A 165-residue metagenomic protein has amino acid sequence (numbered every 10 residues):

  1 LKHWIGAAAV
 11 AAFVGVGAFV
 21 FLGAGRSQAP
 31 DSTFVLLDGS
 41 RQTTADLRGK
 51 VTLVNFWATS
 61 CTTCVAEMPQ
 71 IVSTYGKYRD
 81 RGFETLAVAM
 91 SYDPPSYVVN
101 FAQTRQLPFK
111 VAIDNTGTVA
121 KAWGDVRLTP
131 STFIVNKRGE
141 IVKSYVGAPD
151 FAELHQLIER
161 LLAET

Functional and structural regions predicted by a protein language model:
L1-V35, H155, T165: N-terminal targeting signals for export/organelle localization
A29-P30, V51-T52, T129-P130: Short loop/turn microsegments at loop-to-beta-strand junctions
D31-K50: Short extracytoplasmic/periplasmic juxtamembrane "stem" segments immediately C-terminal to an N-terminal membrane anchor
T44-T62: Short active-site neighborhood of thiol/selenol oxidoreductases, capturing the structured segment around
R48-K50, D80, P108: Active-site acidic short loop of glycosyltransferases
L53-V54, T85, T132: Hydrophobic beta-strand anchors of alpha/beta hydrolase catalytic cores
V65-R105, N115-K121: Structural microenvironment flanking redox-active thiols in thiol-disulfide oxidoreductases
N100-P108, I113-L162: Thiol/disulfide oxidoreductase modules built on the thioredoxin-like
